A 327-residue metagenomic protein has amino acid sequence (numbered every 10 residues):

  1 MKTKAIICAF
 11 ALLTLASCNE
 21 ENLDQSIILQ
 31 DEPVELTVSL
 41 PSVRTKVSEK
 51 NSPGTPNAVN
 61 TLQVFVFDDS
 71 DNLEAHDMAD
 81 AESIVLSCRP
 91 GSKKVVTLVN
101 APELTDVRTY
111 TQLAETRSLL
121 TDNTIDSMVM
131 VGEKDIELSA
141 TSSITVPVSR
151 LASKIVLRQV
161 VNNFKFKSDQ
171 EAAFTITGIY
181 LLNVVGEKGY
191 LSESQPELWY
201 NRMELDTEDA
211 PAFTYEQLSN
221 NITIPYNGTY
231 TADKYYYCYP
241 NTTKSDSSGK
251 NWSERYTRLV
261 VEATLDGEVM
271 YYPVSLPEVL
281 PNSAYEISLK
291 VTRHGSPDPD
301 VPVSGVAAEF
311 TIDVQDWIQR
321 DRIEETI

Functional and structural regions predicted by a protein language model:
K2, N19-N22: N-terminal low-complexity, Ser/Thr/acidic repeat segments characteristic of secreted and surface-exposed proteins
K2-C8: Sec-dependent signal peptide recognition, specifically the positively charged N-region followed immediately by
T14-S17: C-terminal motif of bacterial Sec signal peptides marking the signal peptidase cleavage site
N22-V47, V148-N163: A short, Gly/Thr-enriched small/hydrophobic beta-strand-prone motif that recurs across taxa
S48-Y110, L138, N163-S283, R322-I327: Tryptophan-paired
E115-V160, S275-I327: Extracellular beta-sheet/turn segments enriched in Thr/Pro/Gly and aliphatic residues
